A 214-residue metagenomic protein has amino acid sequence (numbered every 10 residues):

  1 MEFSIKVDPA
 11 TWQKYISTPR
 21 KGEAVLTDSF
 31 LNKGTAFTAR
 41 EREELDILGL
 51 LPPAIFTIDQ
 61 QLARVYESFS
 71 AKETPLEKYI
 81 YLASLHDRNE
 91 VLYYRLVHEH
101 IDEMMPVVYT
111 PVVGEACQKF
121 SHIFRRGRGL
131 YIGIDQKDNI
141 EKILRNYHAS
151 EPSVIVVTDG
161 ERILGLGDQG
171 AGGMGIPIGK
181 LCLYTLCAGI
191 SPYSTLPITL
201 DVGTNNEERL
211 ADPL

Functional and structural regions predicted by a protein language model:
E2-L214: Metallocofactor- and cofactor-centric catalytic cores in central/energy metabolism, strongly enriched
